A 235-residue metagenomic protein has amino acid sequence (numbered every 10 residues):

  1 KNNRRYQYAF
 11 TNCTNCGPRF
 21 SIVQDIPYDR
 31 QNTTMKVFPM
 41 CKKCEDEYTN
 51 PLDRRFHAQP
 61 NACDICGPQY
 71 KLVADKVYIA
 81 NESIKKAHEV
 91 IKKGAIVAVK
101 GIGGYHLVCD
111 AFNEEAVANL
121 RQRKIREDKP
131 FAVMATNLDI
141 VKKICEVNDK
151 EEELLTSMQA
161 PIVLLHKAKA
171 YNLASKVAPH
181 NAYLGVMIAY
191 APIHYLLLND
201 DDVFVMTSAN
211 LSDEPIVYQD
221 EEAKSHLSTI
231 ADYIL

Functional and structural regions predicted by a protein language model:
K1-L235: Active-site-adjacent structural elements in enzyme catalytic cores
